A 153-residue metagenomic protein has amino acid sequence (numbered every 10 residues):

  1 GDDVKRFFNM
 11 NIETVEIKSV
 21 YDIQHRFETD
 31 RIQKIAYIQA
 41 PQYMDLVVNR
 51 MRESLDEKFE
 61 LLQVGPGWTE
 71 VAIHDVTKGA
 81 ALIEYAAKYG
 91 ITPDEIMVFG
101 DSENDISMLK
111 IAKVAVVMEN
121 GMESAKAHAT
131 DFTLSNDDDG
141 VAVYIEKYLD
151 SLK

Functional and structural regions predicted by a protein language model:
G1-F99: Conserved acidic, metal-coordinating active-site core of Asp-based, Mg2+-dependent phosphoryl-transfer enzymes
E70-K153: Mg2+-dependent phosphoryl-transfer enzymes with acidic/Ser/Thr/Gly-rich catalytic loops
